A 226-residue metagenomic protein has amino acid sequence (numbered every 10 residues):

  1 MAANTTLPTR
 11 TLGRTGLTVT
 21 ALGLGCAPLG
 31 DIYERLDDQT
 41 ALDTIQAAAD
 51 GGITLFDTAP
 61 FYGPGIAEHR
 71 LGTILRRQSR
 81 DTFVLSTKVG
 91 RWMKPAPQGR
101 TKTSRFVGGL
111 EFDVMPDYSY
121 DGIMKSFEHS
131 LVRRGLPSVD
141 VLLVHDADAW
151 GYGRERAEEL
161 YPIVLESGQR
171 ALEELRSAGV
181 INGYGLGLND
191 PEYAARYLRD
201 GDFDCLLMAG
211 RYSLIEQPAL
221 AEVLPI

Functional and structural regions predicted by a protein language model:
M1-Q98: N-terminal binding-site loop/beta-alpha segment at the start of enzyme catalytic domains that lines or forms
T6-T9, T40, P64, A147-I226: Beta/alpha (TIM)-barrel catalytic core signal, keyed to glycine-rich beta->alpha loops juxtaposed to Asp/Glu that bind
G23, T54-D57, D140-L143, G185 (+1 more regions): Conserved beta-strand positions in the central sheet of alpha/beta enzyme cores
A27-L29, A59-F61, K88-W92, V144-A147 (+2 more regions): Active-site beta-loop-alpha junctions enriched in small/polar residues
A27-Q39, G108-M124, R156-Y161: Active-site mouth loops of central-metabolism enzymes
R35-A48, S119-R133, N189-R196: Short, acidic/polar
A96-F106: Short, flexible, mixed-charge acidic loops at enzyme active sites
L131-E155: Active-site groove signature of glycoside hydrolases
